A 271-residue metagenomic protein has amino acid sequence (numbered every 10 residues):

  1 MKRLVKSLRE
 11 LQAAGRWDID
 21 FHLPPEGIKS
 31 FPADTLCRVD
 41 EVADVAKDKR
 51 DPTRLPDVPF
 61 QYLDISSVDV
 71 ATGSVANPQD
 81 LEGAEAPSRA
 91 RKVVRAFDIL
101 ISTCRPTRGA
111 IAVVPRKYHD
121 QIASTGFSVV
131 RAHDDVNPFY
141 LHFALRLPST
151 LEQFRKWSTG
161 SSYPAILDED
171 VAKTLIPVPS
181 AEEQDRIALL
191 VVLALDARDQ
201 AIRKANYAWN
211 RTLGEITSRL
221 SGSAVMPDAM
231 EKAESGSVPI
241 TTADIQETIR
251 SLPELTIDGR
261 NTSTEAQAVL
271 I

Functional and structural regions predicted by a protein language model:
M1-T53, P177-I271: Non-catalytic DNA-recognition/assembly elements of restriction-modification systems
C37-P52, S66-A96: Sequence-specific dsDNA recognition surfaces
R38-A46, S74, F127-V178, E182 (+1 more regions): Basic, amphipathic alpha-helical recognition segments used for DNA target recognition
P52-Q61, K156-S158, P227-D228: Short coil/turn segments at secondary-structure boundaries
T53-Q61, K92-V94, A112-T125: Short, surface-exposed loop/turn microsegments at beta-strand edges and helix-strand junctions
S88-R89, K117, S161: A structural connector/turn signal
D98-L100: Beta-sheet entry/capping signal
S102-R146: A short beta-sheet element
